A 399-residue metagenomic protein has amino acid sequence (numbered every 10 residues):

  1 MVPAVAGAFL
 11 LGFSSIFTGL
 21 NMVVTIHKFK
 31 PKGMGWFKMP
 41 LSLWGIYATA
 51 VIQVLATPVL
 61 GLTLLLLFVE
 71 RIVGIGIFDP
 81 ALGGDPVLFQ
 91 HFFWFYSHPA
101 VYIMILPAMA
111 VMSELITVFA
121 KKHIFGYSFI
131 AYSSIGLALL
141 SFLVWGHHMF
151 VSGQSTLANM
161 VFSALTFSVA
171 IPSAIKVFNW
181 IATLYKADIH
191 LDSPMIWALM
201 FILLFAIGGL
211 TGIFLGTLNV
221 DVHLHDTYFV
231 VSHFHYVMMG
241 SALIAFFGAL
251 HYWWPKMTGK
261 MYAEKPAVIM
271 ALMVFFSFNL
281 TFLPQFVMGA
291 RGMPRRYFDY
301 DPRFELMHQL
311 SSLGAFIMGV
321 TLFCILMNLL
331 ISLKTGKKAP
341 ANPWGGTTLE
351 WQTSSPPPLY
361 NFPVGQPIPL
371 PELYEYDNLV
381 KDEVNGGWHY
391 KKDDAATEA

Functional and structural regions predicted by a protein language model:
M1-A399: Membrane-embedded and interfacial regions of multi-pass energy-transducing membrane proteins
